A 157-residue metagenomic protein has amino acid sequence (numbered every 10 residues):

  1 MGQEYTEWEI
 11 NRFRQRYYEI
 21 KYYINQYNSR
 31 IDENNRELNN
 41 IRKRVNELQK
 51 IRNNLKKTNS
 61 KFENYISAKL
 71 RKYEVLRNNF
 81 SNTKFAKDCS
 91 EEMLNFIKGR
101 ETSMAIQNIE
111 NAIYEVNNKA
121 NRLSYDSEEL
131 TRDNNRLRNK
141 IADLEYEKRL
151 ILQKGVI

Functional and structural regions predicted by a protein language model:
G2, S29, S60, S67 (+4 more regions): Generic serine detector
Q3-L48, V116-I157: Long, non-membrane, amphipathic alpha-helices that form coiled-coils
R16, R44-E47, I51, E92 (+2 more regions): Charge-rich, solvent-exposed alpha-helical interaction surfaces
L38-A86, L144, I151: Extended alpha-helical coiled-coil "stalk/arm" regions that act as elongated linkers or oligomerization scaffolds
K61-F62, Q107-N111, R149-K154: Short, Lys/Arg-enriched charge-dense amphipathic segments
A68, V75, M93-F96, N121 (+2 more regions): Solvent-exposed, non-transmembrane amphipathic alpha-helical segments
Y73-N117: Short, glycine/alanine-rich amphipathic alpha-helical segment that often forms an alpha-turn-alpha hairpin
